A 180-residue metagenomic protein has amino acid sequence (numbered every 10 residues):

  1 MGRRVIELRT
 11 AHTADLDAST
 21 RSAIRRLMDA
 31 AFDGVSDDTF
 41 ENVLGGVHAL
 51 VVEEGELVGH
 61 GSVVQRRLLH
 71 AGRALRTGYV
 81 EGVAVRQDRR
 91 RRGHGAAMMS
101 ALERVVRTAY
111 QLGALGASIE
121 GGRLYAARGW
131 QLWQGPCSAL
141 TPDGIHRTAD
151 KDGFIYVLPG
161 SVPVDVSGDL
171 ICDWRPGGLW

Functional and structural regions predicted by a protein language model:
M1-A18, D169-G177: Conserved N-terminal entry element of GNAT/NAT acetyltransferase domains
T10-A84: A conserved beta-strand-loop-helix scaffold within acyl/acetyltransferase catalytic domains
I24, Y125-A126, W130: Conserved active-site tyrosine of GNAT-family acetyltransferases
V80-R90, E120: A short, internal acetyl-CoA/4′-phosphopantetheine-binding micro-motif in the GNAT/acyltransferase core
R89-A101: Conserved acetyl-CoA pyrophosphate-binding loop and the N-cap/start of the following alpha-helix in GNAT-like
R104-S118: Conserved GNAT acetyl-CoA-binding A-motif
Q131-D152: Conserved catalytic-core motifs of GNAT/GCN5-like acyltransferases
R147-W180: Acidic/histidine-enriched, glycine/proline-rich intrinsically disordered or flexible terminal extensions
